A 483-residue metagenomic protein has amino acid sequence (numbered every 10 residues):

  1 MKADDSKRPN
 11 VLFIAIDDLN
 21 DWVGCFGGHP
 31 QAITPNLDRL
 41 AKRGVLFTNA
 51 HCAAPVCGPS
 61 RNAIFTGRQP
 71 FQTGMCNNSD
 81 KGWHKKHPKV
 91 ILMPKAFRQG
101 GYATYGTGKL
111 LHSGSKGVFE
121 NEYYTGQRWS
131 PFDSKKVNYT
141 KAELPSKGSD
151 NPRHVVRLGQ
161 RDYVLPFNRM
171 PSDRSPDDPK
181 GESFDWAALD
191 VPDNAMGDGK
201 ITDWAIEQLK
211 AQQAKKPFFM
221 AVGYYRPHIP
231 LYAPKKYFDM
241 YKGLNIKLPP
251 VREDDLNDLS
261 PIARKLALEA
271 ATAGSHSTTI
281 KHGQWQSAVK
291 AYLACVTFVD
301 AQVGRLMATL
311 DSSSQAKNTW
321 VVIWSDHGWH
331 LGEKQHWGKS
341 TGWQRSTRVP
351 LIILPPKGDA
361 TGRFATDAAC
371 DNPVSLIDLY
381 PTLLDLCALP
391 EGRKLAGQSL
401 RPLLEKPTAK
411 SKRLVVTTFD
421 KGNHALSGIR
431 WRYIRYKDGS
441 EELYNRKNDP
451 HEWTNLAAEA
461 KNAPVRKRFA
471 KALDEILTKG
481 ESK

Functional and structural regions predicted by a protein language model:
M1-Y436, S440-E441, P450-E481: Formylglycine-dependent sulfatase
